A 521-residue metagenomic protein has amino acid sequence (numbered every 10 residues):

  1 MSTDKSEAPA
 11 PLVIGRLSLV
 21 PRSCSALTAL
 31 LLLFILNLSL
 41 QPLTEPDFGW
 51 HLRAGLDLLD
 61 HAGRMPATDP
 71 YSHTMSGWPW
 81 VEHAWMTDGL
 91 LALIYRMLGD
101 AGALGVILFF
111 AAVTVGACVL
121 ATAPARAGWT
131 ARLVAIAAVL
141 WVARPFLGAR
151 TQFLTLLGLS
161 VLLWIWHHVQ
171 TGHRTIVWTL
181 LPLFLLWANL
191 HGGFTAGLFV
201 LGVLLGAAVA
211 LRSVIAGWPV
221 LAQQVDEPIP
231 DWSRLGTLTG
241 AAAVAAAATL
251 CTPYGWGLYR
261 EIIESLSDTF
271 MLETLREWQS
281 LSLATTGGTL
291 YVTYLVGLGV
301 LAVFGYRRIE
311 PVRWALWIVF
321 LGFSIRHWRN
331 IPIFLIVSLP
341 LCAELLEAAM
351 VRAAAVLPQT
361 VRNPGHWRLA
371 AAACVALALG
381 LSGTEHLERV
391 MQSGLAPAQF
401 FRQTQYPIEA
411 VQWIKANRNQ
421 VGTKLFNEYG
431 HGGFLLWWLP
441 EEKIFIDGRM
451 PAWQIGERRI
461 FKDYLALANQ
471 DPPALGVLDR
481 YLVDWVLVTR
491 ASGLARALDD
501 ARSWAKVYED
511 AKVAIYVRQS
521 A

Functional and structural regions predicted by a protein language model:
I35, V139-A143, V177-G192, G202 (+2 more regions): Membrane-interface alpha helices of multi-pass inner-membrane proteins
L59-A62, G192-R307: Transmembrane catalytic cores of multi-pass membrane glycosyltransferases and polysaccharide-assembly enzymes
T74-A101: Short hydrophobic/aromatic helix or loop-helix immediately within or flanking a transmembrane segment in polytopic
L108-A125: Transmembrane-helix motifs of polytopic, lipid-linked glycan transferases
L162-V177, L295-G305: Membrane-interface transmembrane helices that cradle and orient dolichyl/undecaprenyl
H168-L185, G236-G240, R313-I318: Short hydrophobic alpha-helices at membrane interfaces in multi-pass membrane enzymes
L357-A416, G430-G432, M450, L465-Q470: Membrane-proximal, lumen/periplasm-facing interface regions of secretory-pathway glyco- and lipid-modifying enzymes
K415-I455, V483-R490, Y516: Short periplasmic/luminal acceptor-recognition loop of GT-C membrane glycosyltransferases, typified by
